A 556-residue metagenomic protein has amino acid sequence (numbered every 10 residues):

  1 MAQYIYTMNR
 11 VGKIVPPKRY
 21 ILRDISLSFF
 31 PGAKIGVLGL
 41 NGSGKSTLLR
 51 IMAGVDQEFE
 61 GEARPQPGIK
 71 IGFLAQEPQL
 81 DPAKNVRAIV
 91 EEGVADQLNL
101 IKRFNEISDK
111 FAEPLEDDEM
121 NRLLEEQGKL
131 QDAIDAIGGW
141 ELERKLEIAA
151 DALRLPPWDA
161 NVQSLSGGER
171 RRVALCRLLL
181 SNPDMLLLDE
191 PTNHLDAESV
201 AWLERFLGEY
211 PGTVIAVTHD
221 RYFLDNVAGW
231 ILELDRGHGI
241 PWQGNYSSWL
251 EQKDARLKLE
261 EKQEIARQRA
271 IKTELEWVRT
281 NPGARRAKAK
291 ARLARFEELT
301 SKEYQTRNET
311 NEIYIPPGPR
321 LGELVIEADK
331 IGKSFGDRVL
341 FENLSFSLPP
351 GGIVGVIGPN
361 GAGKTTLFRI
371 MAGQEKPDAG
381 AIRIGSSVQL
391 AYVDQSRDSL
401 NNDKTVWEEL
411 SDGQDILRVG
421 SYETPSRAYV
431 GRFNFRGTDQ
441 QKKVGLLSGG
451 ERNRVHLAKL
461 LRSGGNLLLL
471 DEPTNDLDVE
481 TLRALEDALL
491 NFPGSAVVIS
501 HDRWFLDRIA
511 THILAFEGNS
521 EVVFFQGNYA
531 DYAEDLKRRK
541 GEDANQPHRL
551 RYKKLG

Functional and structural regions predicted by a protein language model:
M1-I265, E309, I315-G556: ABC ATP-binding cassette signature C-motif
Q252-R295, L299-T306: Intracellular alpha-helical coupling/juxtamembrane segments of multi-pass membrane proteins
